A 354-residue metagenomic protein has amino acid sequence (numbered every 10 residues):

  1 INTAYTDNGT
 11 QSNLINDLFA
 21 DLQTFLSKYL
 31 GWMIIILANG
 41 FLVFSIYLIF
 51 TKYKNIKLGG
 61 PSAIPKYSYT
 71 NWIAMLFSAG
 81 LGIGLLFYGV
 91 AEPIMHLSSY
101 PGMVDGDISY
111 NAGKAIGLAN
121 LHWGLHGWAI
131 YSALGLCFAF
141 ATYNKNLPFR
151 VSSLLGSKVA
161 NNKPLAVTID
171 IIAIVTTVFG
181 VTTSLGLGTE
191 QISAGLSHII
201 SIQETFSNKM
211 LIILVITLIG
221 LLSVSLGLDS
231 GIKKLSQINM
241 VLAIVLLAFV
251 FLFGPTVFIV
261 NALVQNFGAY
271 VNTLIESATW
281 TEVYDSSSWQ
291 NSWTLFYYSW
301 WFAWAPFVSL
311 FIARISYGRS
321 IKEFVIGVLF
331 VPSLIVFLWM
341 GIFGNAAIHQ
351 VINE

Functional and structural regions predicted by a protein language model:
I1-N111, S225, A248, L252: N-terminal alpha-helical transmembrane segments of multi-pass membrane transport and channel/translocase proteins
I1-N2, N8, L42-Y47, G82-L85 (+3 more regions): Helix-loop-helix module between adjacent transmembrane segments
T6, Y88-G102, V250-T273, S333 (+1 more regions): Extracellular/periplasmic helix-exit of transmembrane alpha-helices
L18-S27, S45-K66, K114-H122, C137-L147 (+4 more regions): Membrane-water interface regions at transmembrane-helix termini and the short interhelical loops of multi-pass membrane
L30-I36, I64-L85, G124, P164-I174 (+2 more regions): Alpha-helical transmembrane segments and their helix-start/interface "positive-inside/aromatic belt" motifs in integral
G31-N39, A112-G135, K209-V215, T281-A305: Hydrophobic alpha-helical transmembrane segments
P61-I64, P101-Y110, P148-A166, V264-D285 (+1 more regions): Juxtamembrane inter-helical linkers in multi-pass membrane proteins
M75-G84, I130-S132, A173-T182, L211-S225 (+3 more regions): Selective recognition of specific alpha-helical transmembrane segments in multi-pass small-molecule
